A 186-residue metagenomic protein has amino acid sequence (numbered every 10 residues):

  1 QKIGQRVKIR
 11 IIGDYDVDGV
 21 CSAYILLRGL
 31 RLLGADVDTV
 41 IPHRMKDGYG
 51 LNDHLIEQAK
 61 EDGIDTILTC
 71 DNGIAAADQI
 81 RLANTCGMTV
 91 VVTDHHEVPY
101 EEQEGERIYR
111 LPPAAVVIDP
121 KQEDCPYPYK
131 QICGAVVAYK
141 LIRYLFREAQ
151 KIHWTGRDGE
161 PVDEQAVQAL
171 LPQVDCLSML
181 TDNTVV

Functional and structural regions predicted by a protein language model:
Q1-V186: Replace "Mg2+/Mn2+-dependent" with "divalent metal-dependent
